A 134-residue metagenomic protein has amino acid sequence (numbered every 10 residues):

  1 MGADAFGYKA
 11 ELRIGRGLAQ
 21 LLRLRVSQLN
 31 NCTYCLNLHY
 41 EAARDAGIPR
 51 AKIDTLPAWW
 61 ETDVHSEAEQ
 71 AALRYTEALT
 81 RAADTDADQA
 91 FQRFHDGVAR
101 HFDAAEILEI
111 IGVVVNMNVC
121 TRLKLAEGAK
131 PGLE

Functional and structural regions predicted by a protein language model:
M1-E134: Hydrophobic alpha-helical segments
